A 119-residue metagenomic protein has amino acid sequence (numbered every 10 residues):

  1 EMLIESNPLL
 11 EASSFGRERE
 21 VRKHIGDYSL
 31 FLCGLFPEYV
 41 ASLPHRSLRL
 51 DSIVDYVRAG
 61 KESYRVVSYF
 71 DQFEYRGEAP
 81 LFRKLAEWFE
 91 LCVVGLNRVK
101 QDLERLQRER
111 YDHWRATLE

Functional and structural regions predicted by a protein language model:
E1-R110, W114: Terminal low-complexity "docking" segments
